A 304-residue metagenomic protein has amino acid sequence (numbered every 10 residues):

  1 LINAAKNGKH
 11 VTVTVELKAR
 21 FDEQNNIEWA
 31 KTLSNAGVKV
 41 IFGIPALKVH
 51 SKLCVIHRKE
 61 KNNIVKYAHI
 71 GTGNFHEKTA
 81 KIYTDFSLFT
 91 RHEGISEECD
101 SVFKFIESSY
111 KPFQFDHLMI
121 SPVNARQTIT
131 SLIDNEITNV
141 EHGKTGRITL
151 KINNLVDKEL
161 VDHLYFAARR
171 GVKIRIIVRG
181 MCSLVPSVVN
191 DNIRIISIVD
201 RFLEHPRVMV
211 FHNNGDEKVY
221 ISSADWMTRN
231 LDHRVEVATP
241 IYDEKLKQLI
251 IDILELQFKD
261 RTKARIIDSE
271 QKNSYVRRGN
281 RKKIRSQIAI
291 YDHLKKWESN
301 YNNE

Functional and structural regions predicted by a protein language model:
I2-K6: Extended, domain-scale alpha-helical bundle/helix-rich regions
N7-A80, F89, G94-S96, P122-E304: PLD/PLD-like phosphodiesterase catalytic module centered on the HKD motif
K81, I95-S108: Prokaryote-biased recognition of long, low-complexity C-terminal linker/tail segments that are poorly structured
S109-L118, G143-T145: Gly-rich Lys/Arg/Thr-decorated short loops/hinges at beta-loop-alpha junctions or inter-strand turns that position
